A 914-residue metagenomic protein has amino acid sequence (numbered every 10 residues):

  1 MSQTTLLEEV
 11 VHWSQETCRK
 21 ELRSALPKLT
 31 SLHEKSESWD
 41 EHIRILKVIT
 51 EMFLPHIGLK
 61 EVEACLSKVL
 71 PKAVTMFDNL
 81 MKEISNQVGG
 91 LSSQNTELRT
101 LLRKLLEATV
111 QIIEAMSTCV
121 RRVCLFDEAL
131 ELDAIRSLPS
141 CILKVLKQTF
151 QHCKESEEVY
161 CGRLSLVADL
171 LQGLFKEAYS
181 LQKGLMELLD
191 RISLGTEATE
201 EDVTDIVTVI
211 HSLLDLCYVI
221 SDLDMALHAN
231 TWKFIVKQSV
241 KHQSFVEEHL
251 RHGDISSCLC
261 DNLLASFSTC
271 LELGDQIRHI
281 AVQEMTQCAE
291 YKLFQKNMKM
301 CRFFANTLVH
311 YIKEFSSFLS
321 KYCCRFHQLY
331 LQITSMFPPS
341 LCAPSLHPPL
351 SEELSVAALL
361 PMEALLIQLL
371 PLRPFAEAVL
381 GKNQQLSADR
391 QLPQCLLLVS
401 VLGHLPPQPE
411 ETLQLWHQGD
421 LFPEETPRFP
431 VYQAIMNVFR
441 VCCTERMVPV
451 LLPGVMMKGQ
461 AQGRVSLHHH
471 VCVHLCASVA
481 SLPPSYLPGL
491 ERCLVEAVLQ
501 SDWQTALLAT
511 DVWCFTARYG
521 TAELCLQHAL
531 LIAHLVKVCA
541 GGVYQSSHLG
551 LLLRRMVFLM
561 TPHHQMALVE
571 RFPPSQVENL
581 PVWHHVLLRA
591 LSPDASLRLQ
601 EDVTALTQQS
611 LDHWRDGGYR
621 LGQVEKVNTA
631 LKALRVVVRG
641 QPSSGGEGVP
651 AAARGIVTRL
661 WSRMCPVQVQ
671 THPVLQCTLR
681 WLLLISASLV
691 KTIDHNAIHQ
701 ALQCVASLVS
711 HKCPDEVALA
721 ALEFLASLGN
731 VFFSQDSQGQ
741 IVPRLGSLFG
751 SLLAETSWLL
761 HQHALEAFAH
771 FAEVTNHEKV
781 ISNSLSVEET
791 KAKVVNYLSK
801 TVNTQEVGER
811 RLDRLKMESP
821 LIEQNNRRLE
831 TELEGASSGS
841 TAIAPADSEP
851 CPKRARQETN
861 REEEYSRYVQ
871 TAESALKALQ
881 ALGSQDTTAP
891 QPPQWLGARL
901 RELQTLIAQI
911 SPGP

Functional and structural regions predicted by a protein language model:
M1, I210-L213, C217, S239 (+2 more regions): Ser/Pro/Thr-rich intrinsically disordered low-complexity regulatory tracts in nuclear proteins
M1-T4, K47, T790-V795: Eukaryote-specific long, low-complexity intrinsically disordered regions
Q3-E51, P55, A64-L91, L101-M116 (+19 more regions): Alpha-solenoid helical repeat scaffolds
F245, A265, T269-E272, Q276-H279 (+3 more regions): Protein-protein interaction/assembly regions in multi-subunit complexes
F303, Q328, R856-N860: Intrinsically disordered, low-complexity Ser/Pro/Thr-rich segments that encode short linear phospho-regulatory motifs
A529-A533: Intrinsically disordered linkers and flanking regulatory tails adjacent to Zn-binding modules
H534-Q576, L580-L588, L753, S757-N826 (+2 more regions): Eukaryotic acidic, Ser/Thr-rich intrinsically disordered low-complexity regions
M817-P914: Long, low-complexity intrinsically disordered regulatory regions
